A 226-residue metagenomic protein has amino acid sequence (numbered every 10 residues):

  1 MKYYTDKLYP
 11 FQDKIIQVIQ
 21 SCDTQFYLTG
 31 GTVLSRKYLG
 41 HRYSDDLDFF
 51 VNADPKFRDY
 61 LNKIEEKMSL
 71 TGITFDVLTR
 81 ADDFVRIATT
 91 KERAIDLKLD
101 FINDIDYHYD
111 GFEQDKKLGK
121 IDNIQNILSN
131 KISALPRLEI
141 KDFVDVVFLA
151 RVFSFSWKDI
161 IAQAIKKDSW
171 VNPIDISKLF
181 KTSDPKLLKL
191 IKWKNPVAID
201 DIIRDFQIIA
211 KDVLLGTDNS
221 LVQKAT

Functional and structural regions predicted by a protein language model:
M1-T226: Compositionally biased terminal segments of proteins
